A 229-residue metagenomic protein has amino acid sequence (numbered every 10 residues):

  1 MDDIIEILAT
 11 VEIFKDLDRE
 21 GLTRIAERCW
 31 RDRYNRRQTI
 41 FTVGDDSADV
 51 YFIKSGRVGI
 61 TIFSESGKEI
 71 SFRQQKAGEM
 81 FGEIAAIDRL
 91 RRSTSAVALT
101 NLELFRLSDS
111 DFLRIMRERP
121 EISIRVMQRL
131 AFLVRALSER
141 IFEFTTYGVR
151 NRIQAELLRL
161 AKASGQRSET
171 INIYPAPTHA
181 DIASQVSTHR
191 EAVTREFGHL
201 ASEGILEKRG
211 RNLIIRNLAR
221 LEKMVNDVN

Functional and structural regions predicted by a protein language model:
M1-R36, A85-A86, E118: Cyclic nucleotide-binding regulatory module and flanking cytosolic helices
L22, F112-L113, L221: A generic structural signal for short hydrophobic patches within well-formed alpha-helices
R37, A48-T61, A77-G78: Glycine- and acidic-residue-biased ligand/ion/polar-headgroup-sensing regions
I40-D45: Short phosphate-coordinating micro-motif centered on Lys-Gly-acidic
R73-R135: Cyclic-nucleotide recognition modules
R117-S187: Polybasic "coupling" helices that flank or enter modular domains
L158-N229: Phosphate-/nucleic-acid-contacting segments
